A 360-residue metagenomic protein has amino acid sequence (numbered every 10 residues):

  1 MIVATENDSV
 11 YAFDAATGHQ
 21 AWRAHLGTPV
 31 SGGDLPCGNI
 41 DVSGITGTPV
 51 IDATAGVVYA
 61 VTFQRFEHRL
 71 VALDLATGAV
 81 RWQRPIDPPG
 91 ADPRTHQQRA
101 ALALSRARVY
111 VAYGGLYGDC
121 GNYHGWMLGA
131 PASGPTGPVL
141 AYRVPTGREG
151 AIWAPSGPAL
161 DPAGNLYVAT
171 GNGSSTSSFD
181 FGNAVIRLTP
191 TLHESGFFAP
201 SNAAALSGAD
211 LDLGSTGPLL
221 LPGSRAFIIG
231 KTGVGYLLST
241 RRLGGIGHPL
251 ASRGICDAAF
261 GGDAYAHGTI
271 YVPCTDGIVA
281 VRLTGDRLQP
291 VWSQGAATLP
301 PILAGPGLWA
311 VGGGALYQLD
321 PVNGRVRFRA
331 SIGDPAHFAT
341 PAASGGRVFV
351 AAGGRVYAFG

Functional and structural regions predicted by a protein language model:
M1-T189, S195-L238, G261-G262, T269-V281 (+4 more regions): Mobile, glycine-rich extracellular loop/lid and propeptide segments that shape or gate substrate/ligand access
G233, T240, G245-H248: Alpha-helical scaffold domains
G247, S252-A297: Eukaryotic tandem repeat interaction scaffolds
G324: Residue-level hotspots at or immediately adjacent to binding/recognition sites across diverse folds
